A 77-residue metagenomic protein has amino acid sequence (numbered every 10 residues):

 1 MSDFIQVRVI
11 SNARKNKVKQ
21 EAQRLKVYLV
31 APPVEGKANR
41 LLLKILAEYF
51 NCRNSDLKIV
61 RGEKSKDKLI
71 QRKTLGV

Functional and structural regions predicted by a protein language model:
M1-I45, C52-N54, K58, G62-E63 (+1 more regions): Contiguous, often N-terminal, cationic amphipathic patches that form binding interfaces
